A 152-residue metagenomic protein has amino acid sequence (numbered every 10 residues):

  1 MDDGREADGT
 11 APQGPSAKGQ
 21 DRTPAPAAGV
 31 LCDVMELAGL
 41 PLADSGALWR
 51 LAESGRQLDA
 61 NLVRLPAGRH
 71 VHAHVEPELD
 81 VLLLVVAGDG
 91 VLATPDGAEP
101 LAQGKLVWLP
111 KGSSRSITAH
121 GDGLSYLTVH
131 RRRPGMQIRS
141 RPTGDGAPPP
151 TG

Functional and structural regions predicted by a protein language model:
M1-L58, H72-A73, R139-G152: A short, N-terminal "cap"/entry segment at the start of jelly-roll beta-barrel domains of the cupin/DSBH fold
N61-E76: Conserved short histidine dyad/triad with adjacent acidic residue
A67, E78, G97, S113-S114 (+1 more regions): A generic "binding-loop/recognition-motif" signal
H72-A73, L92-A93, L109, R115-G121: Short beta-strand His + acidic residue motifs that chelate non-heme Fe in jelly-roll/DSBH and cupin folds
E78-G90: Glycine- and acidic-residue-biased ligand/ion/polar-headgroup-sensing regions
D96-K111: Short acidic-glycine-tyrosine-enriched beta hairpin
S116-G152: Double-stranded beta-helix
